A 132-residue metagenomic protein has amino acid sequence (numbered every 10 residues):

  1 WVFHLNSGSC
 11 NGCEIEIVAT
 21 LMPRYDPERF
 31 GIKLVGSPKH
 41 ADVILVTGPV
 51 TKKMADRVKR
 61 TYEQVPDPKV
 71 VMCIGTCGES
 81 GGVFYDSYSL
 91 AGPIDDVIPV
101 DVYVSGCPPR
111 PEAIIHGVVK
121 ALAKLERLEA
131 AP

Functional and structural regions predicted by a protein language model:
W1-P132: Iron-sulfur-associated redox domains of electron-transfer enzymes in respiratory and anaerobic energy metabolism
